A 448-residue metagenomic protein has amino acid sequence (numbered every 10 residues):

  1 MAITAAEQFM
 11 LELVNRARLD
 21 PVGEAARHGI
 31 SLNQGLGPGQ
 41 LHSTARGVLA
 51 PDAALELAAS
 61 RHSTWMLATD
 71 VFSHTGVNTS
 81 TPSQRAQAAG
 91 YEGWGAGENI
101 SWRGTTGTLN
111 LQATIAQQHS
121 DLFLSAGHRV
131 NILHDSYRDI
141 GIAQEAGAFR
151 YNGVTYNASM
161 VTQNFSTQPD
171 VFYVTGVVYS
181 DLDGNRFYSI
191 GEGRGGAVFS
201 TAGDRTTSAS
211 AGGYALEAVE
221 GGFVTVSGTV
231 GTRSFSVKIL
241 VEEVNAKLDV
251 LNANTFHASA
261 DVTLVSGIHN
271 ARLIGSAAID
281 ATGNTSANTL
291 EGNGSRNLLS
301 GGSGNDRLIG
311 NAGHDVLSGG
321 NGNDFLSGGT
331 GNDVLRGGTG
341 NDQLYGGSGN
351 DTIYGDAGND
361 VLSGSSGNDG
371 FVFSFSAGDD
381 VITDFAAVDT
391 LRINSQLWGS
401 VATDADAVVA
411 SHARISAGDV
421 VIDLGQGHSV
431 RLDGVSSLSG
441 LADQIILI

Functional and structural regions predicted by a protein language model:
A2-T69: A short alpha-helix/helix-coil micro-patch that ends at or immediately precedes a cysteine
L57, R61-T167: A well-ordered secondary-structure block
Q168-R186, N254-H257: A short, Gly/Thr-enriched small/hydrophobic beta-strand-prone motif that recurs across taxa
L182-G213, E217-A218: Short, acidic Ser/Thr/Gly-rich low-complexity loop/linker segments typical of extracellular and cell-surface proteins
G212, G221-G231, L391-R392: A short, solvent-exposed beta-strand micro-motif common in secreted/extracellular proteins
K238-V262, A271: Extracellular beta-sheet/turn segments enriched in Thr/Pro/Gly and aliphatic residues
A287-E291, S295-D404, R431: Acidic, glycine-rich calcium-binding repeat modules characteristic of RTX/beta-roll and related beta-solenoid repeat
V409-I448: Low-complexity acidic/polar repeat-biased segments
